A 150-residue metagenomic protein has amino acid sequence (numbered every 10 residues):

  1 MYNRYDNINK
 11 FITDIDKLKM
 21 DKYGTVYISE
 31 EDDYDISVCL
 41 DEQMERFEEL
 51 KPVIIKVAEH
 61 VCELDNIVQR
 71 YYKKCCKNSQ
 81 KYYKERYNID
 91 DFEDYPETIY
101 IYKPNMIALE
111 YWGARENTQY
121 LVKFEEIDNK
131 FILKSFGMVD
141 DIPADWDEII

Functional and structural regions predicted by a protein language model:
M1-K19, Y23, D91, I101-I150: Acidic, proline/glycine-rich low-complexity IDRs
N3, N7, T13-D14, S29 (+7 more regions): Serine/threonine-rich low-complexity intrinsically disordered regions
K19, T25-I28, D33-C39, P52-K56 (+4 more regions): Ser/Thr- (and often Asn-) enriched beta-sheet segments in non-cytosolic proteins
I28-Y83: Short, well-structured hydrophobic secondary-structure segments
E63-E110: Short glycine-rich, low-complexity/disordered patches
